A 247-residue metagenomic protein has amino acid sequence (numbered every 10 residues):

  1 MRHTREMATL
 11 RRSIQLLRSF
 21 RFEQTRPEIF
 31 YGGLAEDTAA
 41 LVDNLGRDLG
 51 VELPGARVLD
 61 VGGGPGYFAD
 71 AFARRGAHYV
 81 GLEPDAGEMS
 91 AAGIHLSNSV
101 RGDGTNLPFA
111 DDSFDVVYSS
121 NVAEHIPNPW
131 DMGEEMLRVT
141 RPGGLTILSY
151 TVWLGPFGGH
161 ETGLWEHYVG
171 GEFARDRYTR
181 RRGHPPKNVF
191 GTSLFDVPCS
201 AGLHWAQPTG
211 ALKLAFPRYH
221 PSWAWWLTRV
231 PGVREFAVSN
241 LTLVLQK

Functional and structural regions predicted by a protein language model:
M1-N106, G133, F195, A237-L241: Conserved N-terminal segment of class I S-adenosyl-L-methionine
A35, I126-P127: A structural helix-start
G64-F68, V139, H160: Gly/Ser/Thr-rich beta-alpha loop segments that engage phosphate groups in nucleotides
D70, L107, S200-H204: Surface-exposed charge patches
Y118: A conserved beta-strand element that flanks and buttresses the S-adenosyl-L-methionine
N121-H125: Short catalytic micro-motifs in class I SAM-dependent methyltransferases
P127-E135, R141, L145-Q246: S-adenosyl-L-methionine-dependent methyltransferase catalytic module, highlighting the catalytic core
